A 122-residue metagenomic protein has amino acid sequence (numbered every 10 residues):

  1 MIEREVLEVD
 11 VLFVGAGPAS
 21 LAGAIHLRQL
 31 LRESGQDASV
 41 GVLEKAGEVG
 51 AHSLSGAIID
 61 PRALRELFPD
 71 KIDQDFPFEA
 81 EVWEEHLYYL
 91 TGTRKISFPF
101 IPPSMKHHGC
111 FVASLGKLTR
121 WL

Functional and structural regions predicted by a protein language model:
E3-V6: Phosphate-binding P-loop
E8-G41: N-terminal Rossmann-like FAD-binding beta1-loop-alpha1 element of flavoenzymes
A16-P18, K45, L115: Glycine-rich Rossmann-fold phosphate-binding loop(s) that bind the pyrophosphate of adenine dinucleotide cofactors
H26, L30, D37-R94: N-terminal FAD cofactor-binding segment of flavoenzymes
K95-S104: Short amphipathic beta-strand/extended segments with alternating polar/hydrophobic composition
M105-W121: Short beta-strand to alpha-helix junction loop
